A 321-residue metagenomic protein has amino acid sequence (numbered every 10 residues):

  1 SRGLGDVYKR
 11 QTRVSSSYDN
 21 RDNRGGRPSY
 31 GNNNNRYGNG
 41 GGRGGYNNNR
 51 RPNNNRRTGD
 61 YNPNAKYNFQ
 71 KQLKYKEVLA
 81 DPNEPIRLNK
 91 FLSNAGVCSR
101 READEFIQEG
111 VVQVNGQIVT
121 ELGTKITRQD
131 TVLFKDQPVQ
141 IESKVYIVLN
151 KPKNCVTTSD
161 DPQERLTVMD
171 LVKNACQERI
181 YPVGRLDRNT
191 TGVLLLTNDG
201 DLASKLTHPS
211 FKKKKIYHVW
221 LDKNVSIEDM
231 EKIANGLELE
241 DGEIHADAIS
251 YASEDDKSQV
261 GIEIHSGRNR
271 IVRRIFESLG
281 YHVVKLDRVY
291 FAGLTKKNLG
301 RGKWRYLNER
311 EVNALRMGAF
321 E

Functional and structural regions predicted by a protein language model:
R2, R13, R21-R27, R56: Arginine-selective low-complexity/disordered segments
R2-Y8: Short, small-residue-biased leader/transition segments that mark boundaries at the very start of proteins
G5, D19-R21, N33: Low-complexity, intrinsically disordered segments with a bias for serine/threonine
G5, Y67-E321: Basic, flexible Lys/Arg- and Gly-enriched helix-loop patches that mediate nucleic-acid binding at interfaces with rRNA
R10, Y18-N23, Y61: Acidic/serine- and proline-rich intrinsically disordered regions
S15, G26, R36-G38, G42: Intrinsically disordered, low-complexity repeat segments enriched in small/polar residues
R36, G45-N83: Charged, low-hydrophobicity low-complexity segments
